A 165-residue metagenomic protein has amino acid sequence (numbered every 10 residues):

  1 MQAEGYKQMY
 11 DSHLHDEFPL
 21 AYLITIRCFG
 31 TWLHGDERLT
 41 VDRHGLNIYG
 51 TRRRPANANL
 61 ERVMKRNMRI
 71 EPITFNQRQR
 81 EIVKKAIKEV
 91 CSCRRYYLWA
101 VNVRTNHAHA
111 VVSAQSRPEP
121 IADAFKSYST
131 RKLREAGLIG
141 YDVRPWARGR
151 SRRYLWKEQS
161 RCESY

Functional and structural regions predicted by a protein language model:
M1-Y165: Short catalytic/metal-binding and nucleic-acid-binding patches
